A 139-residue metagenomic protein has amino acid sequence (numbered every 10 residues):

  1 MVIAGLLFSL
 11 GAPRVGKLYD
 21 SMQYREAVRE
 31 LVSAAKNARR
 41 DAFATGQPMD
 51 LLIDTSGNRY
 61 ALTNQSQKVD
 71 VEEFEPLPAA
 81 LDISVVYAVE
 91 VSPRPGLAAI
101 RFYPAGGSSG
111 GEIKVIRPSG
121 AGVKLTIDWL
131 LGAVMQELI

Functional and structural regions predicted by a protein language model:
M1-V2: N-terminal signal-anchor/signal peptide hydrophobic helix marking the start of the first transmembrane segment
L6, L10-K36, R40, A44 (+2 more regions): N-terminal helix-rich module
